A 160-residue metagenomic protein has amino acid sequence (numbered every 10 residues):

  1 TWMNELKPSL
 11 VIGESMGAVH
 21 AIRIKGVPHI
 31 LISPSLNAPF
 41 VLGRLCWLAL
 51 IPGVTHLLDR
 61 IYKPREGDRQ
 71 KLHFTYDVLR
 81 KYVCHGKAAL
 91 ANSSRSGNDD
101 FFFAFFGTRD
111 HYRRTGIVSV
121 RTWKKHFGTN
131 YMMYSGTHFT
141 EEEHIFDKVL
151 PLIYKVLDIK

Functional and structural regions predicted by a protein language model:
T1-E5, H138: Active-site catalytic motif of lipid deacylating hydrolases and related acyltransferases
M3, M16, M132-M133: Detector for methionine-enriched segments
N4, I22-R23, K125: Solvent-exposed polar/charged
V11-I22: Gly/Ala-rich beta-loop-alpha elbow adjacent to hydrolase catalytic centers
P28-I159: The alpha/beta-hydrolase serine catalytic core
